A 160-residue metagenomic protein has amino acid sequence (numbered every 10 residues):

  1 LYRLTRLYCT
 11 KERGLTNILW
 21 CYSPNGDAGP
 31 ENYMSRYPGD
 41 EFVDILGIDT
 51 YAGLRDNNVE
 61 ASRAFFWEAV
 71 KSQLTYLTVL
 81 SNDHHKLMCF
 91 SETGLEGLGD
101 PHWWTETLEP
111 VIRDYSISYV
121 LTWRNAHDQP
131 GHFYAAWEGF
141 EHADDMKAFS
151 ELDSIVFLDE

Functional and structural regions predicted by a protein language model:
Y2-N32, H85-L98, T122: Aromatic-lined carbohydrate-recognition surfaces of secreted/lumenal glycan-active proteins
L4-E12, Y76-D83, P110-W123: Structured segments of extracytoplasmic/periplasmic soluble domains in secreted or envelope-associated proteins
G26-E41, A64-L80, H102-P110: Alpha-helical scaffolding within the catalytic cores of extracellular/periplasmic polymer-degrading hydrolases
Y33-W67, W123-N125: Aromatic- and acid-rich polysaccharide-binding/catalytic face of secreted or lumenal carbohydrate-active enzymes
E41-I45, H85, S116: Glycine-enriched alpha-helix->loop->beta-strand junction motifs that scaffold or abut catalytic
D56-F65, N82-D83, P130-H132, F140: Intrinsically disordered, low-complexity coil segments
K86-E160: Substrate-binding cleft of secreted/luminal carbohydrate-active enzymes
